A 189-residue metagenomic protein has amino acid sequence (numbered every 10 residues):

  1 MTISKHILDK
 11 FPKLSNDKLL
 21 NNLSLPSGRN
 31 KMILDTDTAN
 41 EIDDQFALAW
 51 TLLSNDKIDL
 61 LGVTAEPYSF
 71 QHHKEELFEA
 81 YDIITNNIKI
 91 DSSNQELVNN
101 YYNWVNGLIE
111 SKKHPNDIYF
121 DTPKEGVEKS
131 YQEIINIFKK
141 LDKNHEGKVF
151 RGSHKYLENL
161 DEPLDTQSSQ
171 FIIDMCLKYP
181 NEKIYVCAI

Functional and structural regions predicted by a protein language model:
T2-I189: N-terminal acidic, glycine/proline-rich low-complexity segments
